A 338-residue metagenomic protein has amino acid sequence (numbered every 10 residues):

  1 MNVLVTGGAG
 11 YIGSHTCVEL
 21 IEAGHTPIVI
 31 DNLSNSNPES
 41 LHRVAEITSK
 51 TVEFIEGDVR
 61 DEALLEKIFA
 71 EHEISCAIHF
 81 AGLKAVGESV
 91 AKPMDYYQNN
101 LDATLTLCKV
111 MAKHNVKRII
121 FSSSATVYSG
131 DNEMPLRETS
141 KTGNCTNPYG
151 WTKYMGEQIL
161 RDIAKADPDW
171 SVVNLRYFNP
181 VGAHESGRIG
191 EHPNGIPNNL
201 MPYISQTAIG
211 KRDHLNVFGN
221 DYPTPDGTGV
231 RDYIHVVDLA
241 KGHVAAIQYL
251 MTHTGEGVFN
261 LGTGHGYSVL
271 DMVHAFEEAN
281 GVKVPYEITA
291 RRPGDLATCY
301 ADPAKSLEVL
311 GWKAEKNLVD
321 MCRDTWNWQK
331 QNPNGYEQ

Functional and structural regions predicted by a protein language model:
M1-A183: N-terminal Rossmann-like NAD(P)+-binding domain of SDR-like oxidoreductases, especially those catalyzing
N2-L4, H72, M94-D95, N147 (+5 more regions): Short, contiguous strand/loop micro-motifs
R60, K84, Y96, T126 (+4 more regions): Glycosyltransferase donor-binding loop in the core domain
Y97, T146-Y154, G190-N198, P202 (+1 more regions): Short-chain dehydrogenase/reductase
A112, E191-I196, G294, K313: A general boundary/transition motif marking the beginning of the first structured unit of a protein
G182-H184, D221-Y222: Short, basic/glycine-rich phosphate-binding loops at helix/coil junctions that contact nucleotide phosphates
S186-R188: Catalytic core of nucleotidyl cyclases, primarily class III adenylyl/guanylyl cyclases
L200-Q338: C-terminal substrate-binding subdomain of Rossmann-fold SDR/epimerase-dehydratase oxidoreductases
